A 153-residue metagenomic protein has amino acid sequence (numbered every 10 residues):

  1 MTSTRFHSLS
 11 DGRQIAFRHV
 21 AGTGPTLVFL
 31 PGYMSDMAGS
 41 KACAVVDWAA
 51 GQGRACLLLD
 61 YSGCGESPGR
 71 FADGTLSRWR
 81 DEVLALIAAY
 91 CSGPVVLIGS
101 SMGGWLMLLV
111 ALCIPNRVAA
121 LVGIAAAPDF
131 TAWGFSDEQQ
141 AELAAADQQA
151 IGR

Functional and structural regions predicted by a protein language model:
M1-A21: N-terminal cap/lid segment of alpha/beta-hydrolase-fold proteins
G24-G32: Short beta-strand element of the alpha/beta-hydrolase
Y33-V46: The serine-hydrolase catalytic nucleophile loop
V46-P68: Conserved alpha/beta-hydrolase
G65-Y90: Catalytic nucleophile-loop/oxyanion-hole region of alpha/beta-hydrolase and closely related hydrolase-like folds
L97-G99, I124: Short beta-strand immediately N-terminal to the catalytic nucleophile in serine-hydrolase-like folds
G99-M107: Gly/Ala-rich beta-loop-alpha elbow adjacent to hydrolase catalytic centers
R117-R153: The alpha/beta-hydrolase serine catalytic core
